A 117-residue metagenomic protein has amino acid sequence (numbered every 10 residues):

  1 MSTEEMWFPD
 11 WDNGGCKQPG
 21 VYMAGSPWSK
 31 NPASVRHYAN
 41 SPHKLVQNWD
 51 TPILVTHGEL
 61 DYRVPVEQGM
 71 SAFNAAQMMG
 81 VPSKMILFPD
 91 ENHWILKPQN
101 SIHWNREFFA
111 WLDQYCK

Functional and structural regions predicted by a protein language model:
M1-K117: Active-site-proximal cap/loop segments of hydrolase catalytic domains
